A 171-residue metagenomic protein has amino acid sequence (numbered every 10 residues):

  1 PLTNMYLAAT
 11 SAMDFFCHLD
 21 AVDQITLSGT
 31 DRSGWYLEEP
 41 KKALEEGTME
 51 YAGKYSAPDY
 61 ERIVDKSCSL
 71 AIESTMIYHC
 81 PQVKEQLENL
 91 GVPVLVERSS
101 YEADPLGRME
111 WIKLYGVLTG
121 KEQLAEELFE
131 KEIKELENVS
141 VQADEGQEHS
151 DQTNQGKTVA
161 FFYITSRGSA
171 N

Functional and structural regions predicted by a protein language model:
P1-N171: N-terminal ligand-binding lobe of clamshell/alpha-beta domains
